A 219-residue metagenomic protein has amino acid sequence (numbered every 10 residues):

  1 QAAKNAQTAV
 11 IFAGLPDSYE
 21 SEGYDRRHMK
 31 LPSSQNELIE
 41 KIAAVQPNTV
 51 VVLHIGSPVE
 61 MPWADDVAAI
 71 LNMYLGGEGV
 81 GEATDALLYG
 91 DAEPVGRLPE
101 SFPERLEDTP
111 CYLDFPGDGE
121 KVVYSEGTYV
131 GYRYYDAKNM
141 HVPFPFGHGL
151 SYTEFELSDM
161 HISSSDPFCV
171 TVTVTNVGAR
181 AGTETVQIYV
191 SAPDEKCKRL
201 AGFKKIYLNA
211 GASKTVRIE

Functional and structural regions predicted by a protein language model:
Q1-E219: C-terminal non-catalytic regions of proteins with extracellular/luminal or membrane-system context
